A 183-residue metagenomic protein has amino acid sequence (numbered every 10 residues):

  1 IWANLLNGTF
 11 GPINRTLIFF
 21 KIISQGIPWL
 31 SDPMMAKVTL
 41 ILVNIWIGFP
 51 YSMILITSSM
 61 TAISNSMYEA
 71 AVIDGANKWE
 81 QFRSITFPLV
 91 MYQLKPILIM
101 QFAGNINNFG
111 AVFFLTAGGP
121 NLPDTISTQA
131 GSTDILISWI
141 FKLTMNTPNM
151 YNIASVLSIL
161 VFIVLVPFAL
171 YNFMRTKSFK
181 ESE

Functional and structural regions predicted by a protein language model:
I1-E183: A structural signal for multi-pass alpha-helical bundles of membrane permease subunits that mediate small-molecule
